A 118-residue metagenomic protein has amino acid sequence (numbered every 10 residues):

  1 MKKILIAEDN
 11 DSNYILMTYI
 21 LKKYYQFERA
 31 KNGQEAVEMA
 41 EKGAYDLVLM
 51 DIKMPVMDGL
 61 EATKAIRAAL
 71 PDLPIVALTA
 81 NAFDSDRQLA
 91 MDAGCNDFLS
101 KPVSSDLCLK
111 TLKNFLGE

Functional and structural regions predicted by a protein language model:
N10-E28: Two-component/phosphorelay signaling modules centered on CheY-like receiver
Y25-K31, E38-M39: Short hydrophobic/Thr-rich beta-strand motif most characteristic of the beta2 strand and flanking loop of CheY-like
G43-L49: Active-site beta3 strand of CheY-like receiver
M54: Receiver (REC) domain active-site loop signature in two-component systems and cognate sites in sensor histidine kinases
V103-L112: C-terminal output helix
